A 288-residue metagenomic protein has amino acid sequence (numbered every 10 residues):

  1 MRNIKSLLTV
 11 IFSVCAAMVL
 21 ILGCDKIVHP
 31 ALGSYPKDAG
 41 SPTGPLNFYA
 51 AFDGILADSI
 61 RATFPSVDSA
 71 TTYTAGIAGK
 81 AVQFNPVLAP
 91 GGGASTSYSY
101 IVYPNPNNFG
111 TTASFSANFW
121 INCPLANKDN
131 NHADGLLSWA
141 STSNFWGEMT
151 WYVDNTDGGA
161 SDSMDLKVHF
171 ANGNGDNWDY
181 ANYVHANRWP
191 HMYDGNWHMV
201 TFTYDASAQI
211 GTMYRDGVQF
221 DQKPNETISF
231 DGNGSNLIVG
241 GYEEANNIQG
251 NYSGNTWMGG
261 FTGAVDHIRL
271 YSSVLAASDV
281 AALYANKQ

Functional and structural regions predicted by a protein language model:
M1-C24: Sec-dependent bacterial lipoprotein signal peptides
L20-G92, A281-Q288: Extracytoplasmic low-complexity segments
L32-P42, L88-F115, V184-P190: Short surface loop/edge beta-strand patches of beta-sandwich-type extracellular domains that form ligand-contact sites
N47-I55, S116-L125, N255-K287: Extracellular, beta-strand-rich glycan-interacting domains
F119, N196-Y204, M213: Short tryptophan-centered beta-strand motifs in secreted/extracellular beta-sheet-rich domains of glycan-recognition
D134-G173, S229-F230: Glycan-recognition/cleft segments
H169-M199: Short, aromatic/His-centered strand-loop micro-motif at the edge of beta-sheets
K223-G263: Flexible glycan-contacting loops in extracellular carbohydrate-active proteins
